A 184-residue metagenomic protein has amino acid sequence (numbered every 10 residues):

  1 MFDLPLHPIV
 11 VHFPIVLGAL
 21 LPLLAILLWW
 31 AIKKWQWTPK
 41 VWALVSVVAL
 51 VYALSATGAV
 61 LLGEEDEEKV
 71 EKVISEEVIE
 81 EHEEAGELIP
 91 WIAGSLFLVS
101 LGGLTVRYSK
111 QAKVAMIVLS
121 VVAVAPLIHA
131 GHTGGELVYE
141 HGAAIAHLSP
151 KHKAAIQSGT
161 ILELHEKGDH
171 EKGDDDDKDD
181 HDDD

Functional and structural regions predicted by a protein language model:
M1-D174, D180-D184: Polytopic transmembrane helical bundles with strong interfacial aromatic enrichment
